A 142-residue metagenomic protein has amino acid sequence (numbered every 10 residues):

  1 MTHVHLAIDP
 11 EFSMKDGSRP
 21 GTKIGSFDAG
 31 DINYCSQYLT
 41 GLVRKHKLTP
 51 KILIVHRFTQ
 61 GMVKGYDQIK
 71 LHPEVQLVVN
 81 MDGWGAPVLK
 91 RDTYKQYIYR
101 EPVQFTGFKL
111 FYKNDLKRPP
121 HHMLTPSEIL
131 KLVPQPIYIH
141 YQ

Functional and structural regions predicted by a protein language model:
M1-H5: Acidic/His-rich structured neighborhood in mature extracellular/periplasmic domains
I8: Conserved, mostly hydrophobic/aromatic
E11-S13, F58-T59: Catalytic metal-binding/acid-base residues of hydrolase active sites
M14-S18: Short acidic/His/Gly/Ser-rich catalytic and metal-binding motifs that mark active-site loops of diverse hydrolases
T22-I139: Surface-exposed substrate-engagement region within the catalytic domains of secreted or surface-exposed extracellular
